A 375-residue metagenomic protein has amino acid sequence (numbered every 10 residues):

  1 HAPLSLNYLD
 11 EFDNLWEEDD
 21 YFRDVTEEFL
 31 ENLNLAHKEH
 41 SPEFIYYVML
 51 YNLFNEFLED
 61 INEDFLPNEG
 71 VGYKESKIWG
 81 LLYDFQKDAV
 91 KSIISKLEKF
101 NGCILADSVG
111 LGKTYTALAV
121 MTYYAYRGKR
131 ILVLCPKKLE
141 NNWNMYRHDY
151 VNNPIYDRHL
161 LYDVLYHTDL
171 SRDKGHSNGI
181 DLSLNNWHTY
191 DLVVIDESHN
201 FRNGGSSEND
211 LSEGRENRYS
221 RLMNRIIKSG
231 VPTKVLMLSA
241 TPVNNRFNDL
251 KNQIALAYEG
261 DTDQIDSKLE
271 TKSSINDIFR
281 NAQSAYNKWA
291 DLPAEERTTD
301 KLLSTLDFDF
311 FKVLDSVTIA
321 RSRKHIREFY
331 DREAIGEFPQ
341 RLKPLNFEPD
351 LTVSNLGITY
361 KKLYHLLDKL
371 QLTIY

Functional and structural regions predicted by a protein language model:
H1-S108, Y115-R127, R202-N217: ATP-dependent helicase/translocase motor core
G102-I104, L132, L236: Short hydrophobic/aromatic beta-strand immediately N-terminal to the Walker A/P-loop
S108, P136, T241: P-loop (Walker A) phosphate-binding loop of NTP-binding proteins
T116-A119, G128-D149, N244-L250: Conserved Walker A/P-loop ATP-binding site and its immediately adjacent core in helicase/helicase-like ATPase domains
M121-T122, H148-N152, N209-Y219, N252-L256: Glycine-rich, phosphate-binding/catalytic loops in enzymes
Y124-K129, A257-T262: Post-Walker A helix-loop "phosphate-sensing" segment adjacent to the P-loop in P-loop NTPases
K138-Y162, A257-D261: Conserved helix-turn-beta segment of the N-terminal RecA-like "Helicase ATP-binding" lobe in SF1/SF2 helicases
V164-V193, E197-N200, G205-E208, E213-T233 (+3 more regions): Inter-lobe coupling linker of SF2 helicases/translocases
